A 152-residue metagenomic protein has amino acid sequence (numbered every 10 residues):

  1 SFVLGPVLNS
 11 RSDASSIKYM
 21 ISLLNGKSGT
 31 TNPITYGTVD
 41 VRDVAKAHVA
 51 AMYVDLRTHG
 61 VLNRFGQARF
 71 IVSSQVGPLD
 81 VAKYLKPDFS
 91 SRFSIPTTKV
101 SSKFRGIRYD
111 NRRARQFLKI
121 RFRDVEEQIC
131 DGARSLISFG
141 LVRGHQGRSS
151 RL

Functional and structural regions predicted by a protein language model:
S1-S15: Flexible, glycine-rich beta-alpha linker
M20-A68: Alpha-helical substrate-binding/gating segment
V44, H48, V72, A114 (+1 more regions): Non-catalytic, hydrophobic alpha-helical segments
A47-V100, A133, L141-L152: Mid/C-terminal beta-alpha module of Rossmann-like enzyme folds, strongest in SDR-family dehydrogenases/epimerases
V100-K119: Conserved C-terminal active-site "lid" loop/helix of NAD(P)H-dependent oxidoreductases that clamps the redox cofactor
V100-R105, V125-R134: Short linear loop/turn motifs
